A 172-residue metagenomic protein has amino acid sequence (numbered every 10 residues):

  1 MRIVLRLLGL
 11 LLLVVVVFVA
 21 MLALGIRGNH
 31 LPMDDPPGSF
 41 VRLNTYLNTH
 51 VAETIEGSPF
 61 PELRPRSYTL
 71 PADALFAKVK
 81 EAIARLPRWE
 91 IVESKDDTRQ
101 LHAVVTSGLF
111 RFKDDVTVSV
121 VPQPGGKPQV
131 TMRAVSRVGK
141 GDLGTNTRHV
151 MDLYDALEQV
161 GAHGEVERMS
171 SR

Functional and structural regions predicted by a protein language model:
R2-L10, V19-R172: Ser/Thr-rich, low-complexity intrinsically disordered terminal regions
